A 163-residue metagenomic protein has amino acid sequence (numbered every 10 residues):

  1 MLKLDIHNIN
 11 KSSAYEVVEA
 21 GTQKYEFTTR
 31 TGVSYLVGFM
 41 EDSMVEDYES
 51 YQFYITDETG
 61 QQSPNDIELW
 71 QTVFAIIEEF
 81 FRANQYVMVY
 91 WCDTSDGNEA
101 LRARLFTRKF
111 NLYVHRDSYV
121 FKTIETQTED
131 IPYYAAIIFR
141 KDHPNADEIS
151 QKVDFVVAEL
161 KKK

Functional and structural regions predicted by a protein language model:
M1-K163: Non-catalytic substrate-recognition and accessory regions of acyl/acetyltransferase enzymes
